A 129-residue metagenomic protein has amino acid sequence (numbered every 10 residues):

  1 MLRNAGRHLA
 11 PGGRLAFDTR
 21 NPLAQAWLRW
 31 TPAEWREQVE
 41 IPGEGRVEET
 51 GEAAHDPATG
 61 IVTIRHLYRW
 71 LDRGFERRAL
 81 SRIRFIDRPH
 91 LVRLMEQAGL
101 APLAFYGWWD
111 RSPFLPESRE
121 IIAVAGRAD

Functional and structural regions predicted by a protein language model:
M1-R14: A short glycine-rich, Lys/Arg-flanked "PGG" loop and its adjoining helix->strand segment in the class I
L15-A16, P102: A short hydrophobic/small-residue beta-strand
A16-H90: SAM-dependent methyltransferase
R82-D129: C-terminal lobe and adjacent flexible extensions of AdoMet/dcAdoMet transferase-like proteins
